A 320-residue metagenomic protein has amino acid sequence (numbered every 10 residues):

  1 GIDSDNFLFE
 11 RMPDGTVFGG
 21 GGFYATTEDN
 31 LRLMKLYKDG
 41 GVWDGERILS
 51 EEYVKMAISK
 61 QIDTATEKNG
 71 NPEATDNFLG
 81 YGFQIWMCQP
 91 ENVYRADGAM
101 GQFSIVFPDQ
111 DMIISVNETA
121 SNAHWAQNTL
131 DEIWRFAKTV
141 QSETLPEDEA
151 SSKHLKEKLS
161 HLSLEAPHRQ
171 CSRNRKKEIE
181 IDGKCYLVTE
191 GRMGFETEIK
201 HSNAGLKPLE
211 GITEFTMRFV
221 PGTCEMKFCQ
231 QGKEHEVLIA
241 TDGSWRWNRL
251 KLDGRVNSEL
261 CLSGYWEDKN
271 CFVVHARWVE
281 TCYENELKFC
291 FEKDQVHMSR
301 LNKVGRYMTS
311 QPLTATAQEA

Functional and structural regions predicted by a protein language model:
G1-G20, A25: Active-site helix/loop module of the DD-peptidase/beta-lactamase fold, centered on the serine-lysine SxxK catalytic
S4, Y37-G41, Q61, A65: A generic secondary-structure signal for well-formed alpha-helical elements
F7, K55-V116: Active-site Gly/Thr loop motif
G19, T26, Y53, Y81 (+3 more regions): Residues that flank catalytic or metal-binding motifs in active/ligand-binding sites
G21-V42, V54, Q102-T119, E132: Active-site-proximal alpha-helical segments within enzyme catalytic domains
V42-L49: Acidic/polar loop patches that form or flank catalytic/metal-binding clefts of enzymes that bind anionic ligands
G98-R169: Structured C-terminal helix/loop/strand segments within mature extracytoplasmic catalytic/sensor domains
A150-A320: Peripheral terminal and inter-domain segments
